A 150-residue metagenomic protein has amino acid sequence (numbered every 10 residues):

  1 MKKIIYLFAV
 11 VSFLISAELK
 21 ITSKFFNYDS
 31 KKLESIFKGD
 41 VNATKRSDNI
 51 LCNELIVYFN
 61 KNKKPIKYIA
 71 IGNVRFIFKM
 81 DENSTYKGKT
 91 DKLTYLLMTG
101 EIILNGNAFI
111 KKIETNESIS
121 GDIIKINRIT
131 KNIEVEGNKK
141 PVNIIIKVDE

Functional and structural regions predicted by a protein language model:
M1-E150: Mature-chain termini and adjacent capping regions
